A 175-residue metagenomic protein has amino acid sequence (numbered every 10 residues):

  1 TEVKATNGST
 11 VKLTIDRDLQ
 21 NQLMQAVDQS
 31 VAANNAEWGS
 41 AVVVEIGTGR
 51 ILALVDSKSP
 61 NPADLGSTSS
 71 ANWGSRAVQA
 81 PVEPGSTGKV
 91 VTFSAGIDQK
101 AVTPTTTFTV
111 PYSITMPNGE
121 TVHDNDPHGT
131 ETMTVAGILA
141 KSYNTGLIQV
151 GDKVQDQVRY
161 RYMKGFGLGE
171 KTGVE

Functional and structural regions predicted by a protein language model:
T1-G39, P60-A63, P81: Extracytoplasmic/periplasmic proteins that interact with beta-lactams or build/remodel peptidoglycan
I15, E45-S86, V91-E175: Beta-lactam-recognizing serine transpeptidase/beta-lactamase-like catalytic domain environment
A41-V43: Short beta-strand scaffold segments in enzyme catalytic cores
